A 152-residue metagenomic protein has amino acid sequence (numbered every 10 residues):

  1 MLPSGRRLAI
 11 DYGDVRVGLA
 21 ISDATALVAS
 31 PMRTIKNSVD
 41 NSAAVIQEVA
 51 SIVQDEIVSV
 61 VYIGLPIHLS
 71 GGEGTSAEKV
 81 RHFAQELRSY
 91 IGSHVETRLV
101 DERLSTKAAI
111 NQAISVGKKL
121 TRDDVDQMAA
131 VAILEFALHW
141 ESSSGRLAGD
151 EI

Functional and structural regions predicted by a protein language model:
M1-R7, V15-I152: Phosphate- and other anionic-substrate recognition elements at nucleic-acid/protein interfaces
D11: Conserved catalytic-loop position in the HRD/HxD motif
